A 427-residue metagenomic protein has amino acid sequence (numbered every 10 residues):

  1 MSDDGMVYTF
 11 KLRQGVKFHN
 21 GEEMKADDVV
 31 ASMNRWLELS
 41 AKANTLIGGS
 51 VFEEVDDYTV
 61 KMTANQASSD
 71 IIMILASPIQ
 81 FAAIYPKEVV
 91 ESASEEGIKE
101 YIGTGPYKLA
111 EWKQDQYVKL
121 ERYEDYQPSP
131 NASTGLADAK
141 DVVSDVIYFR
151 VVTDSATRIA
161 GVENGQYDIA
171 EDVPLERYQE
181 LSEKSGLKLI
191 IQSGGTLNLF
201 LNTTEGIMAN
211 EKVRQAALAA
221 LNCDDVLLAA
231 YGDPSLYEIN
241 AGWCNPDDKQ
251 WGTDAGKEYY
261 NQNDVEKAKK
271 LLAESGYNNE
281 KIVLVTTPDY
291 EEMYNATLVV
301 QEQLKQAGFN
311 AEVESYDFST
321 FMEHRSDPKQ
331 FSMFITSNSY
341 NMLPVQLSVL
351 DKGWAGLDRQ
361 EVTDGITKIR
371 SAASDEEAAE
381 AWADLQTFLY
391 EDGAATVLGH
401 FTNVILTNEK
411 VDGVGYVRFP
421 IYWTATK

Functional and structural regions predicted by a protein language model:
M1-K42, V55, K61, I207-A209: Aromatic- and charge-enriched surface segment that lines or borders ligand/interaction sites
V7-K11, V29-M33, V60-M62, G105-K108 (+4 more regions): Short, well-ordered beta-strand elements
T9-K11, N44-V89, E95, P106-K113: Surface-exposed binding/hinge segments that line and control ligand-binding clefts or catalytic entry sites
H19, A64-A82, I102-D154, Y178-G195: Aromatic-rich, solvent-exposed beta-strand/loop patch
E22, D70-Q80, F200, L406-A425: A structural "hinge/loop" feature
Y107, S235-E274, Y290-M293: Structural transition elements
K113, Y117-V118, S193, L221-Q250 (+2 more regions): Detector for C-terminal structural segments
K269, A273-Y340: Ligand/substrate-recognition segments at binding pockets and active sites
